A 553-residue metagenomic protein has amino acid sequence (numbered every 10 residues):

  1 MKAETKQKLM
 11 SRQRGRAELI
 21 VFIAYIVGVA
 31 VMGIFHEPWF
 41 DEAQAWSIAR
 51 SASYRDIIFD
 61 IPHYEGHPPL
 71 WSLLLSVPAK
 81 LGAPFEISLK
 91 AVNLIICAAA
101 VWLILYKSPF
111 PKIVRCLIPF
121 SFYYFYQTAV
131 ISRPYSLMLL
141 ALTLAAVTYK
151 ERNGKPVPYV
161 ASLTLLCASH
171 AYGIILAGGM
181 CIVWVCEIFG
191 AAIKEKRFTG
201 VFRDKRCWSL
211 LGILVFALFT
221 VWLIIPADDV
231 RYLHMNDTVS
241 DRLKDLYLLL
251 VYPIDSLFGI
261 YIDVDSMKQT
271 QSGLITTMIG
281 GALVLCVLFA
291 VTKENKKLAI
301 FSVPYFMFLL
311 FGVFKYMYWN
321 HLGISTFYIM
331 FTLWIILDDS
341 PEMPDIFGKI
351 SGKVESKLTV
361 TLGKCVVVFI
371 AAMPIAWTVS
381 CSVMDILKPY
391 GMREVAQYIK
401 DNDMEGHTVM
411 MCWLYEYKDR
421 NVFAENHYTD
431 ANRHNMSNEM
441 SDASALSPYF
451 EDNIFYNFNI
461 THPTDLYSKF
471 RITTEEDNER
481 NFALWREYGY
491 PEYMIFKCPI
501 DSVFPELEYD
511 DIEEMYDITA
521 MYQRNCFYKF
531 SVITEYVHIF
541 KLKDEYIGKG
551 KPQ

Functional and structural regions predicted by a protein language model:
L19, I213, P341-V379: Signature aromatic-anchored transmembrane alpha helix within multi-pass, membrane-resident enzymes that catalyze glycan
V27, Y124-Y126, T143-L144, P156-I182 (+1 more regions): Membrane-interface alpha helices of multi-pass inner-membrane proteins
W46-A49, Y54-D56, I61-A91, I95 (+1 more regions): Short hydrophobic/aromatic helix or loop-helix immediately within or flanking a transmembrane segment in polytopic
A91-C116, V284-F289: Transmembrane-helix motifs of polytopic, lipid-linked glycan transferases
V130-S136: Short acidic/glycine- and proline-prone juxtamembrane loop motifs at membrane-interface regions of multi-pass membrane
T143-P158, I188-A191: Membrane-interface transmembrane helices that cradle and orient dolichyl/undecaprenyl
D385-M392, K400-F482, R486-F504: Short periplasmic/luminal acceptor-recognition loop of GT-C membrane glycosyltransferases, typified by
L484-Q553: Aromatic/acidic, Gly/Pro-rich catalytic loop(s) in extracytoplasmic/lumenal soluble domains of multi-pass membrane
